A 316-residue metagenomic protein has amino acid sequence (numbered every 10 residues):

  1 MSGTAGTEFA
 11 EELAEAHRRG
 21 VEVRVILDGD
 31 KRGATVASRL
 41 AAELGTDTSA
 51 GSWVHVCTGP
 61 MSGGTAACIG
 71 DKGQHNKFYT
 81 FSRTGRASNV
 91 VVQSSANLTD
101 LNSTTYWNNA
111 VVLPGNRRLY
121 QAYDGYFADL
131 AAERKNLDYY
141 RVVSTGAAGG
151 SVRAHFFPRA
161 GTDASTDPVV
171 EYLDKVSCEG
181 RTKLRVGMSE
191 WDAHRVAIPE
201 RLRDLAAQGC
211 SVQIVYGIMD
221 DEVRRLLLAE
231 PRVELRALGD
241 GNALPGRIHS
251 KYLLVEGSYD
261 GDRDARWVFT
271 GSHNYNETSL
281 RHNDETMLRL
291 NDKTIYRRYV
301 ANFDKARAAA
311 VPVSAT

Functional and structural regions predicted by a protein language model:
S2-A5, E190-D192: Gly/Ser/Thr-rich loops at beta-strand to alpha-helix junctions that form or flank small-molecule/cofactor-binding
G3-C178, S211, V215-R266, G271-H273 (+2 more regions): HKD-type phospholipase D/PLD-like phosphodiesterase module
D163, V170-Q208, G217: Long, repeat-rich segments with strong aromatic
T182-M188, D192-A193, A197, R263-T316: Extracellular low-complexity, Gly/Ser/Thr-rich intrinsically disordered linkers and protease-sensitive activation/hinge
